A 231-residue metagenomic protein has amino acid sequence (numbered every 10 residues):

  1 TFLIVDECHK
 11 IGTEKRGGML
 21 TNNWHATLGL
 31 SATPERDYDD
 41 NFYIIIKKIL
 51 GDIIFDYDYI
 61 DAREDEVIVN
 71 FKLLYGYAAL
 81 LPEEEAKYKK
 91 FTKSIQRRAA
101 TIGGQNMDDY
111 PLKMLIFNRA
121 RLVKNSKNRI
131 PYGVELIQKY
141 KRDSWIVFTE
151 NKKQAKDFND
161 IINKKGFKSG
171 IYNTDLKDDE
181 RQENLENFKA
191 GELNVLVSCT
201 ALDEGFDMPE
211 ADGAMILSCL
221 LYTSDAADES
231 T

Functional and structural regions predicted by a protein language model:
D6-E7: Walker B catalytic acidic pair
K10-G12, R36-D37, G205, S230: Catalytic P-loop NTPase motifs of RecA-like helicase/translocase cores
T13-I68: Post-DEXD/H (motif II) to motif III coupling segment of the RecA-like Helicase ATP-binding lobe
F55-I137: Conserved interdomain linker/interface between the two RecA-like ATPase lobes of SF2 helicase motors
Y110-F167, T174: Conserved helicase/translocase motor-coupling segment
S169-C199: Conserved helicase ATPase core of P-loop NTP-dependent helicases/translocases
F206-C219: A short beta-strand element within the Helicase C-terminal
Y222-S230: Conserved small/polar residues in nucleotide/adenosyl-binding loops
